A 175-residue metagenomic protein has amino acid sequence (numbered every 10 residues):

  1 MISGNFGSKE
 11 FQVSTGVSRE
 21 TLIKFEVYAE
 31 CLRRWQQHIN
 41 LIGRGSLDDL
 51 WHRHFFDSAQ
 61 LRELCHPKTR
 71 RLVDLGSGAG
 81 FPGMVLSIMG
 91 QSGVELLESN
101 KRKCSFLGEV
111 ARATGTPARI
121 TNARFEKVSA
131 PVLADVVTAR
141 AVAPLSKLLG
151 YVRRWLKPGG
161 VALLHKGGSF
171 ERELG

Functional and structural regions predicted by a protein language model:
M1-T69, V73, R102-P117: Class I SAM-dependent transferase core
G7-Q12, L86-M89, P131: A short alpha-helix capping/helix-coil boundary motif
S58, F81-M84: Acidic, metal-associated active-site segment
V73-G80: Class I SAM-dependent methyltransferase "Motif I" SAM/SAH-binding loop
G83-V85, S92-G175: S-adenosylmethionine
